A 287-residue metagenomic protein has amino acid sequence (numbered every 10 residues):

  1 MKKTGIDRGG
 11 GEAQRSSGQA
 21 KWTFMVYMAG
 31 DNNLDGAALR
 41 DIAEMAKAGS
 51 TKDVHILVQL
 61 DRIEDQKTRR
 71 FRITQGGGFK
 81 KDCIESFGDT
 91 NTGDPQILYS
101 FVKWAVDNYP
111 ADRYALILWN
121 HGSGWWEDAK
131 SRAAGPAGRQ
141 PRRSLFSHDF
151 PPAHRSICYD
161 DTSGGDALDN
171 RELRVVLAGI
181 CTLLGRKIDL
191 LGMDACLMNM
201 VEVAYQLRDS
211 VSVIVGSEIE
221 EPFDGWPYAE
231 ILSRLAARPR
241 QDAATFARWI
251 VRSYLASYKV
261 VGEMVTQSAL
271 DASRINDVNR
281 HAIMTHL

Functional and structural regions predicted by a protein language model:
M1-D112: N-terminal extension/subdomain marker
K2-S17, Q140-L287: Terminal, contiguous helix-loop blocks that mediate binding/assembly
W22, W104, W119, W125-W126 (+2 more regions): A residue-identity detector for tryptophan
T23-Y27, H55-L60, Y114-L118, D189-M193 (+1 more regions): Structural recognition of the beta-strand scaffold that forms the well-ordered cores of secreted hydrolase catalytic
L34-A38, D65-T68, G124-D128, M198-V203 (+1 more regions): Extracytoplasmic/secreted cell-surface and envelope-processing proteins
A43-K47, G76-G78, G135-G138, S210-V213 (+1 more regions): Short, low-complexity, polar/charged sequence segments that are solvent-exposed and flexible
V58-T90, R113, I117-A167: Surface-exposed loop and adjacent secondary-structure segments within mature catalytic domains
